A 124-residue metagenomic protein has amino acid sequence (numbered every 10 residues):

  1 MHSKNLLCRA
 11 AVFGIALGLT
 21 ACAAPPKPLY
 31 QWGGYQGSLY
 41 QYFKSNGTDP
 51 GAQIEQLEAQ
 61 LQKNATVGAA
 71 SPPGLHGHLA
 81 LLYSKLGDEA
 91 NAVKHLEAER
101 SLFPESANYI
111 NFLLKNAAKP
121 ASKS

Functional and structural regions predicted by a protein language model:
G18-A21: C-terminal motif of bacterial Sec signal peptides marking the signal peptidase cleavage site
A23-P26: Bacterial signal peptide processing site
P28-L29, A70: Residue signature of alpha-solenoid helical repeat architecture, marking inter-repeat boundaries and helix-start
Y40-F43, A107-S124: TPR/TPR-like alpha-solenoid helical repeat scaffolds
S45-E58: Helix-turn-helix repeat elements of alpha-solenoid scaffolds
H78-L79: Structural register within alpha-helical repeat arrays
